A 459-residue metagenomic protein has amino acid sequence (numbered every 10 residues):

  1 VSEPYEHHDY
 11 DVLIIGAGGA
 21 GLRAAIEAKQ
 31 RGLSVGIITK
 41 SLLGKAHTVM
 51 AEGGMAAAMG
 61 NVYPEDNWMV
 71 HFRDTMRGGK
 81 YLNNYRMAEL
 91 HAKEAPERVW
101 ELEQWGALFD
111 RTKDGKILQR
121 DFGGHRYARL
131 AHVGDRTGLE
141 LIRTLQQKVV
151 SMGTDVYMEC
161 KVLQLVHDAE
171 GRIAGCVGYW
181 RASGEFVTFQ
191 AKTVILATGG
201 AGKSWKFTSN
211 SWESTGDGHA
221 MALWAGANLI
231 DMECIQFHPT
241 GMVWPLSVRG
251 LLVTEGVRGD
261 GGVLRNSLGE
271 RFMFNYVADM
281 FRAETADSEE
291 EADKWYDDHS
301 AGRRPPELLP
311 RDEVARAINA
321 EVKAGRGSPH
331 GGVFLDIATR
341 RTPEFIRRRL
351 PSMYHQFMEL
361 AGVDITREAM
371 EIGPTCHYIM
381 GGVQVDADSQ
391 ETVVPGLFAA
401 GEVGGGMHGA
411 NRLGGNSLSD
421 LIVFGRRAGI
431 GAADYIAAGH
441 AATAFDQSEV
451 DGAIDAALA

Functional and structural regions predicted by a protein language model:
S2-E3, H8-Y10, G19, A24-E27 (+14 more regions): Glycine- and aromatic-enriched mobile tails/lids
G18-G19, L42, R136, A201-G202: Residue-level detector of alpha-helix initiation sites
L33-T39, D231: Short beta-strand "acidic-cap" motif of Rossmann-like dinucleotide-binding folds
L43, N228-E359, G431-A438: An anion/pyrophosphate-binding glycine-rich loop and adjacent beta-alpha core in soluble alpha-beta enzymes
A57-H91: Glycine-rich active-site loop/strand segments that organize a redox cofactor
R98-E185, Q190, A197, H238-P245 (+1 more regions): Conserved redox-cofactor binding core of oxidoreductases
M158, L163-I173, V177-Y179, F345-G404: A glycine-rich dinucleotide-binding beta-alpha-beta segment and adjacent secondary-structure elements that constitute
T193-L251, A283, N411-G431: Glycine-rich loop(s) and the adjacent beta-strand/alpha-helix scaffold that form part
